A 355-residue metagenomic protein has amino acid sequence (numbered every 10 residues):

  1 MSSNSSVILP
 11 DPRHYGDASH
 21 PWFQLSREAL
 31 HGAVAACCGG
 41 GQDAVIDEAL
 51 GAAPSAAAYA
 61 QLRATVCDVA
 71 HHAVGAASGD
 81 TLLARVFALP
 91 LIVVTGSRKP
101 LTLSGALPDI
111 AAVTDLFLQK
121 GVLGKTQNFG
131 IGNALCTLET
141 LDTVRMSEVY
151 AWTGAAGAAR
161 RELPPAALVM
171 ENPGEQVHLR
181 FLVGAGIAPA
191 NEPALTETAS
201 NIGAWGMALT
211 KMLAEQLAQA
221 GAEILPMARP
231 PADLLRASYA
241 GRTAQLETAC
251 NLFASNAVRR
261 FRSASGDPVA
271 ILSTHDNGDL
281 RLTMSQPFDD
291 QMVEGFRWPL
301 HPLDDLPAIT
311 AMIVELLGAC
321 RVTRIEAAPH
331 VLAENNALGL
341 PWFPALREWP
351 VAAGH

Functional and structural regions predicted by a protein language model:
M1-G75: Charged, amphipathic alpha-helical stretches
P10, D17, S147, S200 (+4 more regions): Alpha-helical structural elements
H14, H20, H31, H71-H72 (+5 more regions): Histidine (H) residue identity feature
G41-T102, A106-F117, G132-T137, R145: Long, solvent-exposed N-terminal ectodomains/accessory regions that are displayed to the extracellular/lumenal milieu
K99-L332: Extended, non-transmembrane interaction/recognition domains
L332-L340: Short cysteine-rich clusters marking metal-coordination/redox-active sites
W342-H355: C-terminal recognition-helix end and immediately following basic linker of small zinc-binding "finger" domains
